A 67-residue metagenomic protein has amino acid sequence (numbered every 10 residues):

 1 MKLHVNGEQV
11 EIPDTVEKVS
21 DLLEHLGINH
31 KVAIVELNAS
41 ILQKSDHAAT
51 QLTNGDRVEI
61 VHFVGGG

Functional and structural regions predicted by a protein language model:
M1-G66: Ubiquitin-like/PB1-type beta-grasp interaction modules and other compact soluble beta-rich domains
